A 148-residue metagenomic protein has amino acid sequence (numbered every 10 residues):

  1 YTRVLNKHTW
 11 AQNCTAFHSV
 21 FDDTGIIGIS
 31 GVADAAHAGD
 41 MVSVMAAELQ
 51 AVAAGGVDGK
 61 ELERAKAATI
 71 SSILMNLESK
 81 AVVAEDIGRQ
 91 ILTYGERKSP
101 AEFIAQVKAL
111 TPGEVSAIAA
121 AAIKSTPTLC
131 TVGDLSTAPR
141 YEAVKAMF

Functional and structural regions predicted by a protein language model:
Y1, Q12-F17, G113-S116: Glycine-rich, charged/polar anion/phosphate-binding loops that engage phosphate groups from diverse ligands
Y1-K7: Short amphipathic alpha-helix segments
R3, V44, A117: Alpha-helical scaffold segments in soluble metabolic enzymes
T9-Q12, K124: A broad structural signal for short, well-ordered beta-strand segments within beta-sheet-rich domains
A11, T15-L77, K145-F148: M16/insulysin-pitrilysin zinc metalloprotease superfamily fold
I70-F148: C-terminal regions of mature proteins
